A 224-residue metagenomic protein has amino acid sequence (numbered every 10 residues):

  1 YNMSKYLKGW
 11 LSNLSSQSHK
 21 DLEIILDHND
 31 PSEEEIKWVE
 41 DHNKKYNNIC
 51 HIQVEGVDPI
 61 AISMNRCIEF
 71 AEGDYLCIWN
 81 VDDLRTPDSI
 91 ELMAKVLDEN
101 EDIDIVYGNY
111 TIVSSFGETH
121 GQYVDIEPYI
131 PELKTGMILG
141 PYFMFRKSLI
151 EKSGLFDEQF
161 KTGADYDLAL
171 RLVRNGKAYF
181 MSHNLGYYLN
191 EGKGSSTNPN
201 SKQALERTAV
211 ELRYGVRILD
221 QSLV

Functional and structural regions predicted by a protein language model:
M3-S16: Short, well-formed alpha-helical segments that are part of the catalytic scaffolds of diverse glycosyltransferases
S15-L26, Y46-C50: Short loop->beta transition adjacent to catalytic acidic/histidine clusters or analogous donor-positioning motifs
H28-W38, G56, N80: A conserved acidic beta->alpha catalytic loop
V54-A71: Glycine-rich, basic loop-to-helix element that forms the pyrophosphate-binding segment of sugar-nucleotide handling
L76: Short aromatic/hydrophobic "clamp" motif used to bind/position activated sugar donors
N80-L84, N109: The conserved acidic donor/metal-binding loop of glycosyltransferases
D88-H120: Conserved donor NDP-sugar-binding/catalytic core segment of glycosyltransferases
P128-V210: Conserved nucleotide-sugar donor-binding catalytic segment
